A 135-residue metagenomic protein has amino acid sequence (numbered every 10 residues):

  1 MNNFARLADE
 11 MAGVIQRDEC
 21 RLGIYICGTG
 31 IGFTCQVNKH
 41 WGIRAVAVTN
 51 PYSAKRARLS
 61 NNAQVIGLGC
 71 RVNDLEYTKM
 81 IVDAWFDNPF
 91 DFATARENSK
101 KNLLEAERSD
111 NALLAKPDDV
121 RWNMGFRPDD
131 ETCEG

Functional and structural regions predicted by a protein language model:
M1-G13: N-terminal beta-loop-helix "entrance" segment that forms/cooperates in small-molecule cofactor or anionic ligand
M1-N2, R17-C20, T94-A95: Short acidic/polar alpha-helix capping motifs at helix-coil junctions
N2-F4, C35-Q36, T78: Short, well-ordered secondary-structure micro-motifs
A5, I31, P51: Glycine-rich phosphate-binding loop at the start of an alpha helix
A5, Y25-I26, A54-K55: Short hydrophobic/aromatic-rich motifs at helix boundaries and adjacent loops
E10-V48: Helix-adjacent hinge/juxtasegments
P51-G135: C-terminal binding/interaction regions
